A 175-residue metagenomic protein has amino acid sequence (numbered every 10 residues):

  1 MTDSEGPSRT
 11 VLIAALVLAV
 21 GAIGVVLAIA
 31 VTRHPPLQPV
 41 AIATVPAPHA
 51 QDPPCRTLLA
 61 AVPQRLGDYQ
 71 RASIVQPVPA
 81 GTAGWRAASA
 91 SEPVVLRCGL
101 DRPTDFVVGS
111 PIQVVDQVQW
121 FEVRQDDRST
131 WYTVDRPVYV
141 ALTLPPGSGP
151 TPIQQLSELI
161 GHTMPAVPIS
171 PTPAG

Functional and structural regions predicted by a protein language model:
M1-S8: Terminal targeting segments of Actinobacterial cell-envelope proteins
S4, G24-A47: C-terminal region of N-terminal signal peptides and the immediate post-cleavage residues of exported proteins
L12-A30: Hydrophobic membrane-insertion alpha-helices, especially the h-region of bacterial N-terminal signal peptides
P35, S89-S91, D135: A generic structural signal for short, non-catalytic loop/turn and secondary-structure boundary residues
L37-Y69: N-terminal leader/targeting helix
P39, R71, T82, Q117-V118 (+1 more regions): Generic secondary-structure boundary/loop-capping signal
R56-F106: Extracytoplasmic/periplasmic/luminal assembly and interaction segments in envelope/secretory/respiratory proteins
V95-G175: Extracytosolic low-complexity repeat regions of secreted or lipid-anchored proteins
